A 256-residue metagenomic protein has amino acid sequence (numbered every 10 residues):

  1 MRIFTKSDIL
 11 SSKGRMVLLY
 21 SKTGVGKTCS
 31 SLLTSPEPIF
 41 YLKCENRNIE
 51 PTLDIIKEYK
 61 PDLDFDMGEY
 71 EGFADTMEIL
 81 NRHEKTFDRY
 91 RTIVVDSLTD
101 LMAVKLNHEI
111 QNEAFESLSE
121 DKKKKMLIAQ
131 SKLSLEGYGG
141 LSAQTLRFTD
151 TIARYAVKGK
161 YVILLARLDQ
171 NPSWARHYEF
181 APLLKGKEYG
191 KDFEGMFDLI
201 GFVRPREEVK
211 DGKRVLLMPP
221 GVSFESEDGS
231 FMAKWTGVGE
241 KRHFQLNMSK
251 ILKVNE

Functional and structural regions predicted by a protein language model:
R2-V95, T99-V104: Conserved P-loop
C29-L33, R154, D192-F193: Hydrophobic/aromatic ligand-binding patch that stacks against planar heteroaromatic rings of cofactors or nucleotides
P36, K60, V157, E194-G195: Short, well-ordered coil/turn elements that cap or connect secondary structure elements
P38, N107-H108, V209: Single-residue recognition of alpha-helix boundary sites
I39-Y41, V162, I200-F202: Short, well-ordered beta-strand core segments
L80-E84, I152-A156, F197: Hydrophobic, Leu/Ile/Phe/Ala-enriched alpha-helical segments that form helix-helix packing faces
S97-K191: P-loop NTPase motor core
Q170-E256: Conserved GTP-binding G-domain of TRAFAC-class P-loop NTPases and closely related GTPase folds
